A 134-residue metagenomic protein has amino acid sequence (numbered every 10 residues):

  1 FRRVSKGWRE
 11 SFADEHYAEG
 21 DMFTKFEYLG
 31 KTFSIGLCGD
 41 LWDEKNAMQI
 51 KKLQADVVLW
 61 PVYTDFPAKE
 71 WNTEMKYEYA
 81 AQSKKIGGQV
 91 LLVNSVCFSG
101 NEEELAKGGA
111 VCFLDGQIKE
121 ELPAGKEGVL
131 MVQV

Functional and structural regions predicted by a protein language model:
F1-L53, P67-Y77: Active-site catalytic loop in hydrolytic enzyme cores
F1-V4, C38-G39, V62-Y63, V93-S95 (+1 more regions): Fold-independent oxyanion-binding glycine-rich loops and adjacent beta-strand/coil segments at enzyme active sites
K25-E27, C112, M131-Q133: Short, well-ordered beta-strand micro-motif
W42-V129: CN hydrolase (nitrilase-like) catalytic-core segments centered on the catalytic cysteine and neighboring Lys/Glu
